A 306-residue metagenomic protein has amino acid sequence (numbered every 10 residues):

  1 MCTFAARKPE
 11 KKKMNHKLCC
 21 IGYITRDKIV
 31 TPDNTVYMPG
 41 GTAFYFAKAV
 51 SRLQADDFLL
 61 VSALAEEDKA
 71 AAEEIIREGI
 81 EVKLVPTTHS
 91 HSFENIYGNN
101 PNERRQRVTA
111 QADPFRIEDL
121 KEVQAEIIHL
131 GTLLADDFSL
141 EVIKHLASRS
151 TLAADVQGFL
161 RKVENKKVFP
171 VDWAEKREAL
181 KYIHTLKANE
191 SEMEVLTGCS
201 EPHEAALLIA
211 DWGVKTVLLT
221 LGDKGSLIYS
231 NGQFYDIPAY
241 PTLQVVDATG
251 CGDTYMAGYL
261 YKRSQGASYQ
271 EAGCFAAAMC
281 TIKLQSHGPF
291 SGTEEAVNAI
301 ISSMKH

Functional and structural regions predicted by a protein language model:
N15, R26-Y37, R52-G131, D136 (+2 more regions): Conserved N-terminal subdomain of the carbohydrate kinase-like
C19, L152-D155, L218: Structural detector of well-ordered beta-strand residues that form the stable sheet scaffold of enzyme domains
D33-M38, K166-F169, L243: Short glycine-enriched, charge-decorated loop/helix-capping segments at active-site entrances that position
G41-R52: Histidine-anchored nucleotide/phosphate-binding helix
V50, N189, G252: Short, conserved phosphate/pyrophosphate- and ester-handling motifs at nucleotide-, phospho-/glycolipid
G131-L207: Conserved beta-alpha-beta core of the PfkB/ribokinase-like small-molecule kinase fold
D172-W173, R177, P202-H306: Conserved phosphate-binding/catalytic region of the ribokinase-like
